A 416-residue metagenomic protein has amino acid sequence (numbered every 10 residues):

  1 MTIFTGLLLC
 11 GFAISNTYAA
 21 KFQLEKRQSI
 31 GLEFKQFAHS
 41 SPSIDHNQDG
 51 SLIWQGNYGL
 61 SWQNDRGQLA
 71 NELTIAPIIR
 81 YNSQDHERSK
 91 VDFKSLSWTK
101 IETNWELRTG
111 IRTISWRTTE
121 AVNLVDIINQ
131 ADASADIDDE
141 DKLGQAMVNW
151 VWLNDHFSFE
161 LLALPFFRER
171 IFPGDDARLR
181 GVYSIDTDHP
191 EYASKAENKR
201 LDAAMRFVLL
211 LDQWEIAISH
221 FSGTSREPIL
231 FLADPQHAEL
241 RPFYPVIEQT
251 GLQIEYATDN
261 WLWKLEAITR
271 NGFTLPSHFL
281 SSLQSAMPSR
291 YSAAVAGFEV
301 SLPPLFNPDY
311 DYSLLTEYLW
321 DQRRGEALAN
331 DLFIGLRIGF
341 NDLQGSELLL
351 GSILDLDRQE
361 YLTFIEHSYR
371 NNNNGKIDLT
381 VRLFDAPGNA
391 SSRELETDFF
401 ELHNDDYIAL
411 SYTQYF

Functional and structural regions predicted by a protein language model:
Q28, R66-L73, N104-L107, H156-F159 (+5 more regions): Repeated loop/turn-to-beta-strand initiation elements of outer-membrane beta-barrel proteins
L32-P42, A70-S83, K94, A131 (+4 more regions): Transmembrane beta-strand segments that form the barrel wall of outer-membrane beta-barrel proteins
P42-Q48, R80-Q84, D132-D136, H189-A193 (+5 more regions): Extracellular loop and loop/strand-boundary signature of outer-membrane beta-barrel proteins
Q48-G56, S89-K94, I101-T103, K142-A146 (+8 more regions): Residues that define the transmembrane beta-barrel architecture of outer-membrane proteins
W54-N64, S95-T103, V148-W152, M205-L209 (+8 more regions): Residues on the lipid-exposed face of transmembrane beta-strands in outer-membrane beta-barrel proteins
R66-L179, D212, R382-A386: Outer membrane beta-barrel
G223, T258-D355: Detector for outer-membrane/organellar transmembrane beta-barrel domains, recognizing the amphipathic beta-strand
F400-F416: Outer-membrane beta-barrel "beta-signal"
